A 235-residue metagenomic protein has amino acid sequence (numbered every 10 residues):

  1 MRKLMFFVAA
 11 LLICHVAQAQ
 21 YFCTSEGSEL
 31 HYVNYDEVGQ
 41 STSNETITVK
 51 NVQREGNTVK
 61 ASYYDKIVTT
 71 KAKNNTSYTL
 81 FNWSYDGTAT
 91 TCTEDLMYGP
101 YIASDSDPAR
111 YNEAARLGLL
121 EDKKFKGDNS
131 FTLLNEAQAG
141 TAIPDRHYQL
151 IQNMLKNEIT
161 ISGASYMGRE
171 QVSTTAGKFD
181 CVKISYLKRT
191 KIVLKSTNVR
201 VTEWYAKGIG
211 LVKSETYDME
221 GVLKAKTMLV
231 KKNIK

Functional and structural regions predicted by a protein language model:
L4-I13: Sec-dependent N-terminal signal peptides
I13-A19: Sec/Tat signal peptide C-region and signal peptidase I cleavage site
Q20-K235: Conserved functional acidic sites
